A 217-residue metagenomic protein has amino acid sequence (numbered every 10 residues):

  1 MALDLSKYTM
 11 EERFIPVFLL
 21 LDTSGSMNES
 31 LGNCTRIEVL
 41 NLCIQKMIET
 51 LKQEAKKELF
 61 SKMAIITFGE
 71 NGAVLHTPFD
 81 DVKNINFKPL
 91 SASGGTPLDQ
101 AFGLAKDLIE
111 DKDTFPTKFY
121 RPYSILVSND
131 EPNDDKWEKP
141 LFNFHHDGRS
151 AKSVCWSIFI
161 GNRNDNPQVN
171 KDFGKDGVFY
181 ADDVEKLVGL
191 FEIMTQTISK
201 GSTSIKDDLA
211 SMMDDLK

Functional and structural regions predicted by a protein language model:
M1-L19, T23-N33, E110-T117: Acidic, polar low-complexity linker/tail segments
M10-T23, A64-G69, V74-D80: Short coil-to-beta-strand
S26-F60: …and closely analogous acidic/polar surface helices at protein-protein or active-site interfaces in A-domain-like
S26-M27, G72-V74, D130-D135: Short acidic, S/G/P-rich loop/turn micro-motifs used as interaction or catalytic elements
A73, K83-Y120, V154-Q168, E185-I193: Von Willebrand factor
A101-S150: Exposed acidic/Ser/Thr-rich ligand/metal-binding surfaces
D130-F173, Y180-A181: VWA/integrin I-like adhesion module and closely mimicked acidic/polar interface patches used
F173-K217: C-terminal helix of von Willebrand factor
